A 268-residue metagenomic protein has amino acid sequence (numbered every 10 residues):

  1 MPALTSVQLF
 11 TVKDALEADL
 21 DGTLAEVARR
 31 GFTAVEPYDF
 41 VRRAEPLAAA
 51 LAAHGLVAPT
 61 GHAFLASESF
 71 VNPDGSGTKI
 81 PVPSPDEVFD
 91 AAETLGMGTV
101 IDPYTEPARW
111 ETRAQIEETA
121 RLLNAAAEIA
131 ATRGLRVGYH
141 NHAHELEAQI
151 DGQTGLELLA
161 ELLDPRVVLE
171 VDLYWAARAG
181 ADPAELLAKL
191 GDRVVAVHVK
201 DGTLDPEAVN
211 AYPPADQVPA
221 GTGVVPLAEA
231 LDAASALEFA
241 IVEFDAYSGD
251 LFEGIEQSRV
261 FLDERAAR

Functional and structural regions predicted by a protein language model:
M1-T94, D263-R268: N-terminal pre-domain/capping segments
A3-Q8, V35-P37, A58-A63, V100-D102 (+4 more regions): Hydrophobic faces of well-ordered beta-strands that scaffold small-molecule active sites in alpha/beta enzyme cores
K13-A18, A34-L47, L65-P83, P107-E111 (+5 more regions): Acidic-and-aromatic substrate-binding clefts and catalytic sites of carbohydrate-active enzymes
A48-S67, L123-A130, E157-D164, L227-A230: Alpha-helix-loop-beta-strand connector modules within alpha/beta enzyme cores
D74-V168, K189, F252: Active-site acidic/histidine proton-transfer and metal-coordination neighborhood in alpha/beta enzyme cores
T132-V224: Acidic/histidine-rich catalytic cores of soluble enzymes
D250-R268: C-terminal helical cap(s) of enzyme catalytic domains, especially alpha/beta-barrels
